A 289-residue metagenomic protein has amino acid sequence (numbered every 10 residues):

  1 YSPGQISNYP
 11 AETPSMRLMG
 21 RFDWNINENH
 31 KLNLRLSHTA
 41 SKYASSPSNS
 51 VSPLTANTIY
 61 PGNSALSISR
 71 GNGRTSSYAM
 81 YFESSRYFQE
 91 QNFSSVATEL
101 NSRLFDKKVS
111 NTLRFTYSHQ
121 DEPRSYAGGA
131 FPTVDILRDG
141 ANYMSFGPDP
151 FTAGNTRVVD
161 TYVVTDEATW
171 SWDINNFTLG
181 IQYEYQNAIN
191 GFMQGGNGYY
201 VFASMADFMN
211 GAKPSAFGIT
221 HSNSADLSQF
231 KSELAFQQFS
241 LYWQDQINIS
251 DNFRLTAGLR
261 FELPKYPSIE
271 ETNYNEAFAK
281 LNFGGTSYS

Functional and structural regions predicted by a protein language model:
Y1, M19-D23: Predominantly transmembrane beta-strands of Gram-negative outer membrane beta-barrel pores used for transport
Y1-P14: Surface-exposed beta-strand-turn/loop segments characteristic of Gram-negative outer-membrane beta-barrels
S7, S85, F261: Conserved short loop/turn motifs at secondary-structure junctions
A11-S15, E28-Q244, N282-Y288: Replace "related TpsB outer-membrane translocases also match" with "some related outer-membrane beta-barrels such as
F239-W243, F253-P267: Extended, hydrophobic alpha-helical segments in both membrane/secreted and soluble proteins
P267-S289: Catalytic cores of eukaryotic secretory-pathway lumenal/extracellular enzymes that build and remodel glycoconjugates
